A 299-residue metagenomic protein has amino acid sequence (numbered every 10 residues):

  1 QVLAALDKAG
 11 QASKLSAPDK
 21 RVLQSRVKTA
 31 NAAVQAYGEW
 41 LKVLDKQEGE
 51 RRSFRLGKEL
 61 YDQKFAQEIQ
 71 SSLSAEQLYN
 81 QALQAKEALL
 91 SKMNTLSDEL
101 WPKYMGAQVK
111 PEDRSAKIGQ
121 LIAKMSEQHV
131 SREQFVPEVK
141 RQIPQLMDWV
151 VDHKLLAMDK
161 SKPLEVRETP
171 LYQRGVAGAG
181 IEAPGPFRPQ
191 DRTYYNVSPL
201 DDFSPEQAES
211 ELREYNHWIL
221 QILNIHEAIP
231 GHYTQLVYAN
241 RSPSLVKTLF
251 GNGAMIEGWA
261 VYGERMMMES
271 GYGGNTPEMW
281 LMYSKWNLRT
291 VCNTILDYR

Functional and structural regions predicted by a protein language model:
Q1-R299: N-terminal maturation segment of proteins
